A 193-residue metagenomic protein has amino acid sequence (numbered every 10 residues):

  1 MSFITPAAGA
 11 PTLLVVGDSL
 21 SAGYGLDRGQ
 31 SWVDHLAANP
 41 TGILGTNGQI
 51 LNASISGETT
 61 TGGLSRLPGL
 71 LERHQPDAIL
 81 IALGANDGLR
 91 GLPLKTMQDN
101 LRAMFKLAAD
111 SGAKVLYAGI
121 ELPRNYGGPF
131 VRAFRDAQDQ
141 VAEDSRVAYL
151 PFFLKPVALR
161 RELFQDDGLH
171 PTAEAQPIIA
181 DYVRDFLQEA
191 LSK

Functional and structural regions predicted by a protein language model:
F3-S56, R66-Q75: Serine-esterase "nucleophile elbow" of acetyl-processing enzymes
S19, G25-D27, S56-T59, N86 (+2 more regions): Gly/Ser/Thr-rich beta-alpha loop segments that engage phosphate groups in nucleotides
N39, T46, G62-K193: Alpha-helical cap/lid subdomain in secreted, periplasmic, or secretory-pathway luminal O-acyl-processing enzymes
